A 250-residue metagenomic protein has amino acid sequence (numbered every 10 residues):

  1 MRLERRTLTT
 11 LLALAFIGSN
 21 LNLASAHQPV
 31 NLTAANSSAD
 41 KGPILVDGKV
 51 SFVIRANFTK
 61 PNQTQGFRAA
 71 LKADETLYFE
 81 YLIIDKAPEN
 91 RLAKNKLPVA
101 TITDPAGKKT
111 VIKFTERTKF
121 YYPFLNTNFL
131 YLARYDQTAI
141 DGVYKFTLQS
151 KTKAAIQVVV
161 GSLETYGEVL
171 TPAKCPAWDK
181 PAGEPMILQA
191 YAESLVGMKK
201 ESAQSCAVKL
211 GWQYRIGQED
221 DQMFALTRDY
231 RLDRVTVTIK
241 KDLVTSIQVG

Functional and structural regions predicted by a protein language model:
M1-T10: Bacterial N-terminal signal peptides that target proteins for export
T10-N20: Bacterial N-terminal signal peptides
H27-A39, F67, N95-A106, Y135-A182: C-terminal edge strands of extracellular/lumenal beta-sandwich accessory domains
D47-N62: N-terminal edge beta-strand
I54, Q63-Q65, E75-L77, K96-P98 (+5 more regions): Envelope-exposed proteins and targeting segments
F58-L132, Q137-D141, K151: Acidic, Ser/Thr/Pro-rich low-complexity intrinsically disordered segments
A73-E75, Y81-D85, S150-T152, S162-E164 (+4 more regions): A mature extracytoplasmic/lumenal domain signature
D179-G250: Exposed, flexible binding/inhibitory loops of compact, secreted disulfide-stabilized domains
